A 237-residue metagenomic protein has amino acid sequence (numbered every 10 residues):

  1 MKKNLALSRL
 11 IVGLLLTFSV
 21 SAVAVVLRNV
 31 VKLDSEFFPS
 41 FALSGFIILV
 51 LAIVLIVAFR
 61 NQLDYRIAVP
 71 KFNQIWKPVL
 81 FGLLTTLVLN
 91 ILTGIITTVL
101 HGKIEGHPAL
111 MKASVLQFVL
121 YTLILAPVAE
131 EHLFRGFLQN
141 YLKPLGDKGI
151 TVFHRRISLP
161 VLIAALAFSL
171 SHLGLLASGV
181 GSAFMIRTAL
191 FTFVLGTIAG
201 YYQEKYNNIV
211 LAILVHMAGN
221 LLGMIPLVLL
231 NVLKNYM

Functional and structural regions predicted by a protein language model:
K3-R60, P108, K112-A113, Q117: Alpha-helical transmembrane segments in multi-pass membrane proteins
A6-A22, L80-T86, V161-A167: Alpha-helical transmembrane segments
A22-D34, G94-K103, L173-V180: Juxtamembrane "helix-exit" motif on the non-cytosolic side of transmembrane helices
A24-R28, L51-F59, L89, T93 (+3 more regions): Structural signal for membrane-spanning alpha-helices in multi-pass inner-membrane proteins, emphasizing helix cores
K32-F41, Q62-A129, P144, L233-M237: Juxtamembrane helix-loop-helix connectors linking adjacent transmembrane helices in multi-pass membrane enzymes
A52-Q62, H132-Y141: Membrane-water interface of transmembrane alpha-helices
V54-D64, G146, Y202-K205: Structural signal for the C-terminal ends of transmembrane alpha-helices and the immediately following loop
V115-M237: Transmembrane helix-loop-helix hairpins at the membrane interface of multi-pass integral membrane proteins
